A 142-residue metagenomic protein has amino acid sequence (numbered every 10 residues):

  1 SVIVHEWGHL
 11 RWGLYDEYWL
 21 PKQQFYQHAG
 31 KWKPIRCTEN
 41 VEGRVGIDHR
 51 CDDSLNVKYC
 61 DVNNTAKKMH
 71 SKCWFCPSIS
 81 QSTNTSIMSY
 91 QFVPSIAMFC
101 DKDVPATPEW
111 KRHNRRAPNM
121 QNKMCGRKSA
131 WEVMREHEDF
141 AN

Functional and structural regions predicted by a protein language model:
S1-D16: Active-site recognition of the HExxH zinc-binding catalytic motif
D16-N142: Replace "(M1/M4/M9/M12/WLM)" with "(e.g., M1/M4/M8/M9/M12/M26/WLM)" and add "not limited to" to clarify scope
